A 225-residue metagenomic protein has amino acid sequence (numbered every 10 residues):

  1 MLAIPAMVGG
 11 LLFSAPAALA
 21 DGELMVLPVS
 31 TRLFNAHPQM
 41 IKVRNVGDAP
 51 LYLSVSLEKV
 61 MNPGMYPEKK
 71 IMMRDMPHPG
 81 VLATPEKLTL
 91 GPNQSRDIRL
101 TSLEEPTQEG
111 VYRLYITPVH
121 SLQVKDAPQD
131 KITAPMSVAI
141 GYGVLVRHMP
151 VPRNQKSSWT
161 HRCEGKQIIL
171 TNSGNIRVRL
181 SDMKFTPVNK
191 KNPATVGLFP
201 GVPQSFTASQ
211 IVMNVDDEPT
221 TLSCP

Functional and structural regions predicted by a protein language model:
A3-L12: Bacterial N-terminal signal peptides
S14-P16: N-terminal signal peptide c-region/cleavage motif recognized by signal peptidases
A20-D48, P152-C163, T195: Beta-sheet-dominated interaction scaffolds and their linkers
E23, G47-S95: Surface-exposed binding patches on compact interaction domains or structured appendages
V43-G47, S102, I168-I176: Asparagine-centered strand-capping/turn motif at beta-strand->loop junctions
E58, L103-Q155, V212-P225: Terminal connector regions
M72-E105, V188-N214: Intrinsically disordered, low-complexity Pro/Gly/Ser/Thr-rich segments with frequent PxxP/GP/PP motifs and embedded
R162-P225: Intrinsically disordered, low-complexity segments enriched in serine, threonine, and glycine
